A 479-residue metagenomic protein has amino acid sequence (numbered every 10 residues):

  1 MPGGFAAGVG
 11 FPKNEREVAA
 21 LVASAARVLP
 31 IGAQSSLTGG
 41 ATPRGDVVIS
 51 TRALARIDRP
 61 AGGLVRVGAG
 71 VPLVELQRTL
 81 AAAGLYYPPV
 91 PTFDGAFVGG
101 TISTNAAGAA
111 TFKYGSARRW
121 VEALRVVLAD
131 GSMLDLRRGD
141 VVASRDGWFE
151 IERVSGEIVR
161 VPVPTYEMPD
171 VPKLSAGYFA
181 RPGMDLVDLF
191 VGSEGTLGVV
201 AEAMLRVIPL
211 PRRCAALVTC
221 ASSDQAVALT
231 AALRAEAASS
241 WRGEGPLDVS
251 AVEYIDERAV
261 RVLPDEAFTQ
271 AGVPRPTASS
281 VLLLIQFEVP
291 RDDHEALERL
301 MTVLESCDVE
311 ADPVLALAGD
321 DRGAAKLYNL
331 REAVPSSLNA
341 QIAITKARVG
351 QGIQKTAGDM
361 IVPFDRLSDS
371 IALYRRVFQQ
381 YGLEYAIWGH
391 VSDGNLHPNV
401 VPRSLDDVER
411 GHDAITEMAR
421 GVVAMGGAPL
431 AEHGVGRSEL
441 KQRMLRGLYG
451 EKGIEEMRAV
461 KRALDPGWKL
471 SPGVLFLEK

Functional and structural regions predicted by a protein language model:
M1-A55, V65-A69, V74-P89, G389-V391 (+2 more regions): Glycine-rich N-terminal segment of FAD-binding domains in flavoprotein oxidoreductases, spanning the beta-loop-helix
M1-F5, S24-A33, E257, V303-L330 (+2 more regions): N-terminal accessory segments
G10-P12, R27-G32, G39, I49-T51 (+13 more regions): General beta-strand structural signal in soluble alpha/beta enzymes
L37-P43, G115, V273-R275: Short glycine-biased active-site loop of nucleotidyltransferases that positions the nucleotide triphosphate and helps
R56-D58, L73-V74, R78-A235: FAD-binding subdomain of flavoenzyme oxidoreductases
V191-S193, V199-A414, G421, M425: C-terminal substrate-recognition/cap domain of FAD-linked oxidoreductases
G436-K479: Activity-critical C-terminal alpha-helical subdomain
